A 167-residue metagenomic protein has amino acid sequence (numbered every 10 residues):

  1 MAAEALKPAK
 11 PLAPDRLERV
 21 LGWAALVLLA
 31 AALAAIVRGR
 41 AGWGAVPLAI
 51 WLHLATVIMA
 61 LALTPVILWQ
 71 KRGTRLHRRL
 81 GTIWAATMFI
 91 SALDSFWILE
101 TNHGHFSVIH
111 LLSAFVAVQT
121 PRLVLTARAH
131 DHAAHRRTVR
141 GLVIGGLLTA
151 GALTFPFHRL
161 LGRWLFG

Functional and structural regions predicted by a protein language model:
A2-G167: Alpha-helical membrane insertion/targeting regions
